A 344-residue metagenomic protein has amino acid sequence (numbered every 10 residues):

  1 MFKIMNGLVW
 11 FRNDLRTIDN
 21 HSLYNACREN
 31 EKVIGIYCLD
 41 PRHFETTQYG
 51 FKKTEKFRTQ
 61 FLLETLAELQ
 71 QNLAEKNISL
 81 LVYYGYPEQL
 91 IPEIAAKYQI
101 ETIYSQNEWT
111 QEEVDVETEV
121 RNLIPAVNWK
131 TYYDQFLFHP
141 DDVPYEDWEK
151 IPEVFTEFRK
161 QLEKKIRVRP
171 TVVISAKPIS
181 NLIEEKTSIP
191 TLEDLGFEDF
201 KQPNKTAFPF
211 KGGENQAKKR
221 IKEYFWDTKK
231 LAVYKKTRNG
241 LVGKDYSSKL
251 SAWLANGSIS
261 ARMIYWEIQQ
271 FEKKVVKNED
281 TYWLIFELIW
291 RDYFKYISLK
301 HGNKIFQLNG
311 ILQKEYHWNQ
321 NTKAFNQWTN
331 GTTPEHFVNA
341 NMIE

Functional and structural regions predicted by a protein language model:
M1-P170, I343: Trp/Phe/Arg-rich N-terminal binding region typifying the photolyase-homology
S22, T65, L69, A217-R220 (+3 more regions): Alpha-helical packing segments of well-folded alpha/beta enzyme cores
F51-K53, Q202-T206, S247-L250, N321-Q327 (+1 more regions): Glycine- and acidic
E55, T59, Y145, A207-K211 (+2 more regions): Hydrophobic alpha-helical scaffolding
E149-L308: Glycine/tryptophan-enriched, flexible segments
F286, R291, K295-V338: Aromatic-anchored, charged helix-turn/loop surface patch used as a conserved interaction hotspot
